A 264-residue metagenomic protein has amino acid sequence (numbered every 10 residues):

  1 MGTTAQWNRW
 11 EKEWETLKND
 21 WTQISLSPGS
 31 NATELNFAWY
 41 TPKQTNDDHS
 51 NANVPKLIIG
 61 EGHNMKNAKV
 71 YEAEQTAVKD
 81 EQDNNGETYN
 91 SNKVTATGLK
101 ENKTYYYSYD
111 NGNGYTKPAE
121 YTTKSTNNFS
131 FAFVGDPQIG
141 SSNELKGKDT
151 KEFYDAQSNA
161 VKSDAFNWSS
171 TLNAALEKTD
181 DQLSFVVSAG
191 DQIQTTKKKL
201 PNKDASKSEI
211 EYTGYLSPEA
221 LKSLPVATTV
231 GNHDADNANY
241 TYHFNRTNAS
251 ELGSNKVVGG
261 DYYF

Functional and structural regions predicted by a protein language model:
M1-D155: Acidic, histidine-bearing metal-coordination/catalytic regions of metal-dependent phosphoesterases
W39, T171, G214-S217: A short acidic, amphipathic alpha-helical/loop segment
P55, F166-F185, K198, E219 (+3 more regions): His/acidic metal-ligating clusters that form di-metal
N90, T95-A96, E101-T123, K146 (+2 more regions): Extended active-site neighborhood of metal-dependent phosphoesterases/phosphodiesterases
G114-Y115, P137-S141, D191-T195, N232-D236: Solvent-exposed loop/turn segments at secondary-structure junctions within structured extracellular/periplasmic domains
N127, D164-L172, A189, S208-Y212 (+2 more regions): Stable alpha-helical elements in mature extracytoplasmic
F133-G135, F185-D191, P225-N232: Active-site neighborhood of phospho(di)ester-bond hydrolases with catalytic His/Asp-centered motifs
